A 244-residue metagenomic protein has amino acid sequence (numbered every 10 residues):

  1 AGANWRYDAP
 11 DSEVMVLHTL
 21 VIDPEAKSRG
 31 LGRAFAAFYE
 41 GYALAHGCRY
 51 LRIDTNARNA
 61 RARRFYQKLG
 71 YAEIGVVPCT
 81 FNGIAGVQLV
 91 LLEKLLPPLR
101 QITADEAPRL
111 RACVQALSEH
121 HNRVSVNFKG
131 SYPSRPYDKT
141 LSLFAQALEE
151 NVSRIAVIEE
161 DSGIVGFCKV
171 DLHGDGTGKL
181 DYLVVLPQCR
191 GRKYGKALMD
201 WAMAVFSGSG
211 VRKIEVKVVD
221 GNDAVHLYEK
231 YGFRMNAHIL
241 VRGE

Functional and structural regions predicted by a protein language model:
A1-A3, V16, V21, V157 (+3 more regions): Conserved beta-strand in the GNAT
A1-T19, K27, T80-A85, K169: Conserved acyl-donor/pantetheine-binding loop and adjacent beta-alpha core of acyl/acetyltransferases and related
A9-V14, R49, N56-R63, Q67-L69 (+3 more regions): C-terminal "cap" of GNAT-fold acetyltransferases
H18-K27, N56, L183-R190: A short, internal acetyl-CoA/4′-phosphopantetheine-binding micro-motif in the GNAT/acyltransferase core
A26, G30-F38, C189, K193-W201: Conserved acetyl-CoA pyrophosphate-binding loop and the N-cap/start of the following alpha-helix in GNAT-like
P98-V124: A short beta-loop-alpha structural element at the N-terminal edge of CoA-dependent acyl/N-acetyltransferase catalytic
S118-L143: Conserved GNAT-fold acetyl-CoA-binding loop/helix
Q146-N151: Short loop/turn motifs at secondary-structure junctions and domain boundaries
